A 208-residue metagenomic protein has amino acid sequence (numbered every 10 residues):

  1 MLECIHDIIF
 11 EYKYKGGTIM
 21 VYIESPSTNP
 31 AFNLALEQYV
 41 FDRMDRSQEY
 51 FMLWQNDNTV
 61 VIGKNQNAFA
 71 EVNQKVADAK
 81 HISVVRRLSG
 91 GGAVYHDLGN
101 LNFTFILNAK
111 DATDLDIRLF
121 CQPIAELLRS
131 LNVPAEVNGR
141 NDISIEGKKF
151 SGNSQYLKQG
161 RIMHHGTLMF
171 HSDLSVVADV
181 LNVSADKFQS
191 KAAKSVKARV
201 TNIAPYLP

Functional and structural regions predicted by a protein language model:
E3-I19: Short, Lys/Arg-enriched N-terminal segments with co-localized hydrophobic residues within the first ~10-30 amino acids
G17-F69, Q155, V180, V200-P208: Active-site loop/lid in soluble adenylation, ligation, and acyl-transfer enzymes
Y50, N56-T59, N65, I82 (+3 more regions): Membrane helical hairpin/interfacial module
E71-A93: Active-site cofactor/substrate anionic-group-binding motifs, chiefly glycine- and Lys/Arg-rich phosphate-binding loops
L88-N108, D186-P205: Residues forming anionic-ligand binding surfaces in small-molecule and nucleic-acid pockets of primarily soluble enzymes
N100-N141: Contiguous, small/hydrophobic- and glycine-enriched helical/loop subdomains that border and often "cap" functional
I124, L131-N132, S151, Q159-P208: Long, positively charged amphipathic alpha-helical accessory segments at protein N-termini or as interdomain linkers
V137-S154: Beta-rich nucleic-acid/ligand-interaction surfaces
